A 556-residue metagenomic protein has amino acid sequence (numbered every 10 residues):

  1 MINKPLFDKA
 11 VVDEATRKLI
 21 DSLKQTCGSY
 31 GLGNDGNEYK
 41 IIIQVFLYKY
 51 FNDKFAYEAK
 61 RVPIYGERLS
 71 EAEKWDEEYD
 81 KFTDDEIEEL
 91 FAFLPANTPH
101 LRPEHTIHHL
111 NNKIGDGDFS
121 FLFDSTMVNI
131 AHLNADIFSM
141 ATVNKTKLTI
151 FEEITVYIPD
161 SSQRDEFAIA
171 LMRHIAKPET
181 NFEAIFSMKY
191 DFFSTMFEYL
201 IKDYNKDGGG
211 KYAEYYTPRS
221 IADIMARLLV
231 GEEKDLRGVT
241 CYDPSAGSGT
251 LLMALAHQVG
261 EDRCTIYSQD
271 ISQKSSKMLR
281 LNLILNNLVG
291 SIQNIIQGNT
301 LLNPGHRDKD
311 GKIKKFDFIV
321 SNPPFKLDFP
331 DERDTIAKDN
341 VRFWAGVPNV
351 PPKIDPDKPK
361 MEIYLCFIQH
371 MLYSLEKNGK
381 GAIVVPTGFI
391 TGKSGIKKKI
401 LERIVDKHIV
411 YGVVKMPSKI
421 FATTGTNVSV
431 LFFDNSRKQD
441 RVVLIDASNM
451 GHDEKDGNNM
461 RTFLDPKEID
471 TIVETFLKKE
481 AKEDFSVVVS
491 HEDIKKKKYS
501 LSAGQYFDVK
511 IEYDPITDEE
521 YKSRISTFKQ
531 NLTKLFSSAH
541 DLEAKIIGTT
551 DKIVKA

Functional and structural regions predicted by a protein language model:
M1-I224, L229, S291, Q297-T300 (+3 more regions): Non-catalytic, mostly N-terminal accessory regions of nucleic-acid modification and defense proteins
I2-F7, I313-A556: A conserved structural/catalytic subdomain of Rossmann-like adenosyl-cofactor enzymes
G28, L283, L302-K309, H370-M371 (+2 more regions): Generic recognition of flexible, low-complexity loop/linker segments
L47-F51, I201-N205, I284, L288 (+3 more regions): Non-catalytic alpha-helical coupling and interface elements of nucleotide-dependent molecular machines and regulators
E166-A170, K211-E214, C264, S268 (+2 more regions): Alpha-helix N-cap/helix-initiation motif
I201-K202, V230, E376, P386: Residues at helix-coil transition
K211-S321, K326-A337, V385-G388, K398-I400 (+1 more regions): Conserved S-adenosyl-L-methionine
